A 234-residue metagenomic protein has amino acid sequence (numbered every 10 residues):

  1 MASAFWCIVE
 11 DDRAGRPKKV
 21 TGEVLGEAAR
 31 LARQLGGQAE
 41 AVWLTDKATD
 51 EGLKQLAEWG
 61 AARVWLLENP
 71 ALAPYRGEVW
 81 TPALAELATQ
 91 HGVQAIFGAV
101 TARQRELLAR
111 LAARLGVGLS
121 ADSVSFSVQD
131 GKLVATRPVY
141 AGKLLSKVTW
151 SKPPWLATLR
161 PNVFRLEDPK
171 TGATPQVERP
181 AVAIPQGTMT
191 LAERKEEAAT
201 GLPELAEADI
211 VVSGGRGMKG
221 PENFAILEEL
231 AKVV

Functional and structural regions predicted by a protein language model:
M1-V234: N-terminal glycine-rich FAD/FM-binding segment characteristic of electron-transfer flavoproteins
